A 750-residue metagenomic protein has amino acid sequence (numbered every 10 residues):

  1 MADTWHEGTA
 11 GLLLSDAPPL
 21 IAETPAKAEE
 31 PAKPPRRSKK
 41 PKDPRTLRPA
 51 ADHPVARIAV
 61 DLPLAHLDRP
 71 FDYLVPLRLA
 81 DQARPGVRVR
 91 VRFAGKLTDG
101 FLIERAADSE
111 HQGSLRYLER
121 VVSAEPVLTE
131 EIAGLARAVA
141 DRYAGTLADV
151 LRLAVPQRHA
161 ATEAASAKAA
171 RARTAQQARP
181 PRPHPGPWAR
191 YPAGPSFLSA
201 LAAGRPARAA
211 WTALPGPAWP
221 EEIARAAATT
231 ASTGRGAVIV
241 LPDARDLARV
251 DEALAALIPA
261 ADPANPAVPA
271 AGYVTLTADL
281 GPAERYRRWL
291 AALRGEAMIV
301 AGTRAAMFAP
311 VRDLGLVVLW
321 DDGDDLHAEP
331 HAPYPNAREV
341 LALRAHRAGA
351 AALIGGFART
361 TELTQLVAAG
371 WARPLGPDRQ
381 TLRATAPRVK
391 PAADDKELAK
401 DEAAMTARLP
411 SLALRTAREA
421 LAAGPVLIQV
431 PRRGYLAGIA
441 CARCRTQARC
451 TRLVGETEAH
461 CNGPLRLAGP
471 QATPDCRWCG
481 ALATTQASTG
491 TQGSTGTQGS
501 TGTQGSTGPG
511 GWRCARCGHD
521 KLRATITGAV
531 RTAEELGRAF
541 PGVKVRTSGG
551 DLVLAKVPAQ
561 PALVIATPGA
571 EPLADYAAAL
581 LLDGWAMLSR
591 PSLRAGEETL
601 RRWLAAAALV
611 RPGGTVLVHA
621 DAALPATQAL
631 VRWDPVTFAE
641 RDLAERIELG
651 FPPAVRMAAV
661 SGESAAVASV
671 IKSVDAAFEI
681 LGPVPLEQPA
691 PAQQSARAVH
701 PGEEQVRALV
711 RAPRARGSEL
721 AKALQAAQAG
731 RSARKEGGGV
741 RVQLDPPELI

Functional and structural regions predicted by a protein language model:
M1-E402, S411, E419-L421, C444 (+6 more regions): Accessory, non-ATPase domains that flank or precede helicase/AAA+ motor cores in DNA-metabolism machines
A2-P18, R48, P85-R88, R415-E419 (+4 more regions): C-terminal helicase module of SF1/SF2 nucleic-acid helicases/translocases
I239-V240, V300-G302, L353-G355, Q429 (+2 more regions): Short, hydrophobic beta-strand segments that form beta-sheet elements in well-ordered domains
A305-A306, G323-D324, R432-Y435, G569-E571 (+2 more regions): Short glycine-rich anion-binding loops that position phosphate/pyrophosphate groups of nucleotides and phosphorylated
Y334-R338, A529, A533, G596-L600: Amphipathic alpha-helical segments in well-structured domains
L375-P377, C450, A515-C517, D634-L643: Acidic, Ser/Thr-rich peripheral helices and adjacent loops at domain boundaries
R408-R538: Cys/His-rich short segments
